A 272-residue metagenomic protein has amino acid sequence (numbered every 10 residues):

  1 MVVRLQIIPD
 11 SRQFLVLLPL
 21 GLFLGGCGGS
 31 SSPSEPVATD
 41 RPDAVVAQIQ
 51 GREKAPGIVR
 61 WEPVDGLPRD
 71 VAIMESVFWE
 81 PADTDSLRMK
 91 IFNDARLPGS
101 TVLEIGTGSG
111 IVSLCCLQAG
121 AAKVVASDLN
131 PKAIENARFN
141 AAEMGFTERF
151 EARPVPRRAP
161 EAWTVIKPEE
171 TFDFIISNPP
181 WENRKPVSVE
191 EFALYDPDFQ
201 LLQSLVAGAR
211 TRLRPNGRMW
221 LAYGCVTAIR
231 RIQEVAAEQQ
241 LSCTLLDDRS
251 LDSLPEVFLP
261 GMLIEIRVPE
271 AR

Functional and structural regions predicted by a protein language model:
V2-V16: Bacterial N-terminal signal peptides that target proteins for export
V16-G25: Bacterial N-terminal signal peptides
C27-W61: N-terminal auxiliary segments of SAM/dcSAM-dependent transferases
I49-R96: Class I SAM-dependent transferase core
A72, L201-L259: Conserved Class I SAM-dependent methyltransferase catalytic core
R88-P168, F174-S177, E182-R184: Conserved SAM/SAH cofactor-binding pocket of Class I
E170, F174-S204: Mobile active-site "lid"/loop adjacent to the S-adenosyl-L-methionine
E265-R272: C-terminal lobe and adjacent flexible extensions of AdoMet/dcAdoMet transferase-like proteins
